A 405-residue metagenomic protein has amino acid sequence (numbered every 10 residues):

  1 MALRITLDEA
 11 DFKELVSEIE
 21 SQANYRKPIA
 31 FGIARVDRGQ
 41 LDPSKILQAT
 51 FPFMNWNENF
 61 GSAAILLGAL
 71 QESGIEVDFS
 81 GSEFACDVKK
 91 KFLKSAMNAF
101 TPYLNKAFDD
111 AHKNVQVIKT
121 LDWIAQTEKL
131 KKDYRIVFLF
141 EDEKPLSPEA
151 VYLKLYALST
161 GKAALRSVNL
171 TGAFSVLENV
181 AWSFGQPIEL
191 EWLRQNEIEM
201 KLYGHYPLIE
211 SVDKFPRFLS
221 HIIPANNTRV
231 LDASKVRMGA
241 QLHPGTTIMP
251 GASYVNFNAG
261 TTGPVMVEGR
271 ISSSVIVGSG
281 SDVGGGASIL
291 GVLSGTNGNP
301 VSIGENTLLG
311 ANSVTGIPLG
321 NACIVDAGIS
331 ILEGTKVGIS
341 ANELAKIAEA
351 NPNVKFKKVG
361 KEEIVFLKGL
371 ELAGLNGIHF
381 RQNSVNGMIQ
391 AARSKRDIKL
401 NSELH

Functional and structural regions predicted by a protein language model:
M1-H221, K368-H405: Terminal amphipathic alpha-helical/low-complexity segments used for targeting or macromolecular assembly
K154, S294-G295: Short, contiguous acidic/charged loop-to-helix segments that flank catalytic cores in large enzymes
A181-G185, S279, E333-T335, N351-P352: Alpha-helix boundary/capping detector
G204, E210-H243: Right-handed parallel beta-helix
H221-I222, A311, V365-F366: A generic local structural motif
T228, S234-V236, A240-L242, T246-I271 (+6 more regions): A structural motif detector for beta-strand N-caps
T296-N299, S330, G334-H405: C-terminal segments of enzyme domains that contribute to small-molecule binding surfaces
